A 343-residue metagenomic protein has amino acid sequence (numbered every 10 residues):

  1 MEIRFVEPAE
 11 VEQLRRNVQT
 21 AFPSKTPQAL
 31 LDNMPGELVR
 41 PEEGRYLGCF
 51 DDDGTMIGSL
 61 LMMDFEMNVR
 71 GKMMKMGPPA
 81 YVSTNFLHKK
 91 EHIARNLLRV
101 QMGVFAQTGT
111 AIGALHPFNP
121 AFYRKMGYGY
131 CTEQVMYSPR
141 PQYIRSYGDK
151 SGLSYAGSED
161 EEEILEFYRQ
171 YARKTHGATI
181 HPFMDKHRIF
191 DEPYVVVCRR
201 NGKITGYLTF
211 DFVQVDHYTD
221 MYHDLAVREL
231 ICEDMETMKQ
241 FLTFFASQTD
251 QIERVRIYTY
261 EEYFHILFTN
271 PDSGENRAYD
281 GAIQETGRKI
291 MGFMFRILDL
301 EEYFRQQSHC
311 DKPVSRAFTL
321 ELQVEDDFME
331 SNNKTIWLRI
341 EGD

Functional and structural regions predicted by a protein language model:
M1-D64, G71-M74, P78, I144-F183 (+2 more regions): Short amphipathic alpha-helix that is part of the acyltransferase structural core
G44-R45, E192-Y194, T335: Short loop/turn microsegments at loop-to-beta-strand junctions
G48, T55-F65, M76-P78, S83 (+2 more regions): Conserved beta-strand in the GNAT
D52, R200-N201, G342: Short, ordered coil/turn segments that flank beta-strands lining enzyme active or ligand-binding pockets
M76, S83-I112, H116-P117, K125 (+1 more regions): Acyl-donor binding region in acyl/amide transferases
N85-E166: Internal, well-ordered domain-core segments that constitute the primary functional module of diverse proteins
E133-R228, M235-K239, T243-F244, V255-I257 (+1 more regions): Amide-forming acyltransferase catalytic core, primarily the GNAT-like/NAT-type and related acyltransferase folds
F245-G342: Acidic, aliphatic-rich amphipathic alpha-helical segments
